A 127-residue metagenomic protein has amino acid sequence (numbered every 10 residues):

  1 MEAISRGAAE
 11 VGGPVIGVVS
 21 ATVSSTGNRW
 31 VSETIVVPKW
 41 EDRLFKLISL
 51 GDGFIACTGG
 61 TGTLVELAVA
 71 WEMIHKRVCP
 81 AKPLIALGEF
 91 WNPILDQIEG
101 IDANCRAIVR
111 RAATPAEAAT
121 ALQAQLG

Functional and structural regions predicted by a protein language model:
M1-A3, G62-V69: Short glycine/serine/threonine-rich phosphate/pyrophosphate-binding segments that cradle anionic phosphate groups
M1-L50, L84-G127: A cross-family phosphate/adenosyl-ligand binding-site feature
G51-D52, I74: Active-site-proximal glycine-rich helix-loop-beta segment
G53-L64: Short, glycine-rich nucleotide/cofactor-binding loops
G60-G62, H75, F90-N92: Short acidic/polar capping segments at secondary-structure boundaries
L67-I74, L95-I98: Short, well-ordered amphipathic alpha-helices
I74-A81: Arginine/glycine-rich "motif VI" loop of SF2 helicases in the C-terminal RecA-like domain
